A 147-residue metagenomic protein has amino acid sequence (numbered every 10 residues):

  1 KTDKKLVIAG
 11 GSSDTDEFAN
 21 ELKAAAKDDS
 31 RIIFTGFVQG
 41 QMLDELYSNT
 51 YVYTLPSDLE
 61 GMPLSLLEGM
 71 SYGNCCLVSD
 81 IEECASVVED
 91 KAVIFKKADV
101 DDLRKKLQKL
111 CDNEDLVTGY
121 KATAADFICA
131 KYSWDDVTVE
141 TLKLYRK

Functional and structural regions predicted by a protein language model:
A19-V38: Nucleotide-activated donor-binding/catalytic signature segment of Leloir-type glycosyltransferases, i.e., the conserved
F37-V38, E45-T50: Short alpha-helical donor nucleotide-sugar binding micro-motif in glycosyltransferases
Y53-T54: A short hydrophobic beta-strand element within the catalytic core of glycosyltransferases that build diverse glycans
D58: Aromatic "clamp/platform" in nucleotide-sugar-dependent glycosyltransferases that forms part of the donor/acceptor
C75-V78: Short hydrophobic beta-strand element within catalytic cores of glycosyltransferases and related nucleotide-activated
V93-V100, K109-E114: Conserved acidic donor-binding segment of nucleotide-sugar-dependent glycosyltransferases
D102, L116-A130, E140: A short, well-ordered alpha-helix in the C-terminal region of glycosyltransferases
W134-K147: C-terminal alpha-helical cap of glycosyltransferases
